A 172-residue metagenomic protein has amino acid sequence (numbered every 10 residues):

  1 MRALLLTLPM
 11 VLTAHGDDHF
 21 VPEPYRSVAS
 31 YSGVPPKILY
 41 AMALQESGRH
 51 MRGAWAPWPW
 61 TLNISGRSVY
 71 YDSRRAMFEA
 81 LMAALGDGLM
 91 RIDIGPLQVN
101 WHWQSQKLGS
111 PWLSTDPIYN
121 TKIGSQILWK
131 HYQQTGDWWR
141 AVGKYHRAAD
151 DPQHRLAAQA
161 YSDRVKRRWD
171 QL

Functional and structural regions predicted by a protein language model:
A3-L12: Sec-dependent N-terminal signal peptides
H15-L172: Catalytic glycan-binding domains that act on GlcNAc-containing polysaccharides
